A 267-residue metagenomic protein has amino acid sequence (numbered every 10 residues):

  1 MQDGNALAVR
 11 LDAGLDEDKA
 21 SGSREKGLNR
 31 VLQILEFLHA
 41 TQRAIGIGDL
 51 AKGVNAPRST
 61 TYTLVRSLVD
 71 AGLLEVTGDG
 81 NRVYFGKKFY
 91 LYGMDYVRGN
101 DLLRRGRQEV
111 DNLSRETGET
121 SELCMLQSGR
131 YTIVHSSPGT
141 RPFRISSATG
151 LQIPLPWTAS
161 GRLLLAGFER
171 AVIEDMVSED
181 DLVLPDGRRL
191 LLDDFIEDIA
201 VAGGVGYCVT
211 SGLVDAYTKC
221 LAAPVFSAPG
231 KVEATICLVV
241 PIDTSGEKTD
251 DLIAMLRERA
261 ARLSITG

Functional and structural regions predicted by a protein language model:
Q2-L103, A261, I265-T266: N-terminal helix-turn-helix
D3-L11, P142-V214: Short, solvent-exposed recognition segments
E25-L28, I47, R82, G86 (+8 more regions): Short, structured helix-loop boundary elements
L74-V76, L123-C124, V225: A structural signal for short hydrophobic beta-strand segments in well-ordered beta-sheet cores
G78, S136-P138, L213, C237: Short clusters of small/polar residues that mark proteolytic maturation junctions
G80-E179: Amphipathic alpha-helical effector-binding/dimerization core of metabolite-sensing transcriptional regulators
L155-T158, E174, D250-G267: Short, solvent-exposed cationic patches
R188-R262: Extended hydrophobic
